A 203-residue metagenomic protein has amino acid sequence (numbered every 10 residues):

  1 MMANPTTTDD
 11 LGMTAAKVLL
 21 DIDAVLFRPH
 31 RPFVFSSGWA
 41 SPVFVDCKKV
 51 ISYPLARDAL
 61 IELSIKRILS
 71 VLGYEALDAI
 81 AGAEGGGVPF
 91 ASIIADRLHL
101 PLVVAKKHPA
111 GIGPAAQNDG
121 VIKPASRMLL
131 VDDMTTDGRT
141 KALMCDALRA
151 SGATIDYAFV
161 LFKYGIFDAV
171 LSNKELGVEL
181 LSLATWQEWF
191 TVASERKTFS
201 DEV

Functional and structural regions predicted by a protein language model:
M2-Y74: Active-site-facing substrate-recognition patch
A3-D21, D146-V203: PRPP-dependent phosphoribosyltransferase catalytic core
K66, S70, S92, D96 (+2 more regions): Short, well-ordered alpha-helices that flank and scaffold nucleotide-derived cofactor binding pockets
G73-Y74, G120-P124, S151, S172: Solvent-exposed alpha-helices and their adjacent loops that cap or buttress functional pockets in soluble metabolic
Y74-E84, F159-V160: Short glycine-rich phosphate-binding loop at a beta-alpha junction
D78, S126, D156: Conserved acidic residues
V88-L129, D137-L143: Short, glycine/charge-rich flexible loops or terminal/linker lids adjacent to PRPP-binding catalytic cores
